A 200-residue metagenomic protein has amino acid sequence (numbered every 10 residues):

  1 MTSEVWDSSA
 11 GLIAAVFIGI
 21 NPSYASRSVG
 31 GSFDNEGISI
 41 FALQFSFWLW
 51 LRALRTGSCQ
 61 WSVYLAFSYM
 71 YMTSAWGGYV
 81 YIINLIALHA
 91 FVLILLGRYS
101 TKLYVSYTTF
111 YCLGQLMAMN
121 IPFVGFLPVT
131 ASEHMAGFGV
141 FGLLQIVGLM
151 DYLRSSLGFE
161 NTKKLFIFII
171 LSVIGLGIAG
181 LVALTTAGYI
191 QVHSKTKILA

Functional and structural regions predicted by a protein language model:
M1-R98, Y107-V124: Membrane-embedded helix bundles of polyisoprenyl
M1-V5, G77, L149-M150, A179-A183: Short intrinsically disordered, low-complexity coil segments enriched in acidic
D7, D34, P128-A131, H193: Alpha-helix initiation/capping motif
L49, I82-I170: Perimembrane helix-loop-helix junctions
S155-A200: Aromatic-rich transmembrane-lumenal/periplasmic boundary elements in polytopic membrane proteins
